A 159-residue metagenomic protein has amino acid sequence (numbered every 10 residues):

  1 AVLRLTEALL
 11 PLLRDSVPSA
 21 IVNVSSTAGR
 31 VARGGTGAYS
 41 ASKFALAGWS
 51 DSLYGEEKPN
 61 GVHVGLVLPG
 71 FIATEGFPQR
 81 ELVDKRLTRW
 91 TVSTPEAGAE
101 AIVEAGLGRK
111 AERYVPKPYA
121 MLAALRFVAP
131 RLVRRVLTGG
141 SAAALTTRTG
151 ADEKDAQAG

Functional and structural regions predicted by a protein language model:
T6, S42: Active-site helix of classical SDR
A8-V17: A short helix-coil junction within the Rossmann-fold of NAD(P)-dependent oxidoreductases
L12, V31, S52-V62: Active-site-adjacent segment of SDR/Rossmann-fold oxidoreductases
V22, V64-V67, F77, I102: Hydrophobic structural elements of the Rossmann-like NAD(P)H-binding subdomain that define the short-chain
S26: Residue(s) in the substrate-gating loop at a strand-loop-helix junction that position the organic substrate next
R33-G37: Active-site loop immediately N-terminal to the catalytic Tyr-X3-Lys motif of short-chain dehydrogenase/reductase
L66, R86-L122: C-terminal helical subdomain
P69-Q79, V83-K85: Short, flexible catalytic-loop segment of classical short-chain dehydrogenase/reductase
